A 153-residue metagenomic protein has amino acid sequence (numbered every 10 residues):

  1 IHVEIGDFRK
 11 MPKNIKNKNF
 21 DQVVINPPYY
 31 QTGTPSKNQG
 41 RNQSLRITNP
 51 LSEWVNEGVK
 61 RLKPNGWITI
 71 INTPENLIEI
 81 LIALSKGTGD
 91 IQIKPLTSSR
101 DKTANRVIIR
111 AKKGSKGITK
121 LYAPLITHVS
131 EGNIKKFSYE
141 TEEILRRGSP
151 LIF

Functional and structural regions predicted by a protein language model:
I1-K13: Conserved SAM-binding strand-loop segment of SAM-dependent methyltransferases
K10, Y29, K113: Short, glycine/acidic-enriched loop or turn micro-motifs at the edges of active sites
K10-V23: A short acidic, Gly/Pro-enriched loop at the edge of an enzyme's catalytic core that lines a small-molecule cofactor
P12, G33, I78-E79: Glycine/Thr-rich phosphate-binding loops of Rossmann-like dinucleotide-binding domains
N17, P35-K37, L81-L84: Short amphipathic alpha-helical segments
D21, P27-W54: Mobile active-site "lid"/loop adjacent to the S-adenosyl-L-methionine
N49-A104, I108-I109: Conserved Class I SAM-dependent methyltransferase catalytic core
T103-F153: SAM/dcSAM-binding transferase cores
